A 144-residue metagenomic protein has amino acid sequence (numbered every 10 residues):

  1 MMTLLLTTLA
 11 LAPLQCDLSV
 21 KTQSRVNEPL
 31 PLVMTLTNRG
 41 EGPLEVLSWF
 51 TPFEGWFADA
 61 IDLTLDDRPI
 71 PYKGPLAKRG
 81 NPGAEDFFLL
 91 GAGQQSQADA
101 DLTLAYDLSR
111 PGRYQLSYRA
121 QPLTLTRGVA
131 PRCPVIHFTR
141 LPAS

Functional and structural regions predicted by a protein language model:
M1-T7: Sec-dependent signal peptide recognition, specifically the positively charged N-region followed immediately by
T7-V26: Low-complexity, acidic Ser/Thr/Pro/Gly-rich terminal tails and inter-domain linkers that flank the onset of structured
E28-L32: Structural beta-strand segments of beta-rich domains
M34-E41: Asparagine-centered strand-capping/turn motif at beta-strand->loop junctions
L47-L89: The feature marks short-to-medium sequence segments in extracytoplasmic or secretory-pathway proteins
F88-L102: Short Pro-Gly-centered flexible turn/kink motifs
L104-S144: Terminal connector regions
